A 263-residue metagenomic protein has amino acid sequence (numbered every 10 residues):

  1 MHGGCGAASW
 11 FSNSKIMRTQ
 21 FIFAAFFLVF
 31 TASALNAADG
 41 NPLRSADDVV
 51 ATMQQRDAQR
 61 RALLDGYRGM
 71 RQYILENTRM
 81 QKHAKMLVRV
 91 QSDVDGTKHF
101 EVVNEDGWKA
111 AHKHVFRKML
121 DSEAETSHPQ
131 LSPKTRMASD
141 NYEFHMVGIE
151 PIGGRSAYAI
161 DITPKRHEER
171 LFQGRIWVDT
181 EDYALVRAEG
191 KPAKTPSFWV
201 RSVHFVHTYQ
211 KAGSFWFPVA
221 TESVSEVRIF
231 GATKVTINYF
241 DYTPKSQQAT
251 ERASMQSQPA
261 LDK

Functional and structural regions predicted by a protein language model:
S14-F21: Positively charged n-region of N-terminal signal peptides that target proteins for export
F23-A32: Bacterial N-terminal signal peptides
A37-Q173, T180-A184, A193-V203, Q210-F215 (+1 more regions): Structured extracytoplasmic
A188, T221-S223: Beta-strand-dense domains in secreted/periplasmic systems and polymorphic toxin scaffolds
